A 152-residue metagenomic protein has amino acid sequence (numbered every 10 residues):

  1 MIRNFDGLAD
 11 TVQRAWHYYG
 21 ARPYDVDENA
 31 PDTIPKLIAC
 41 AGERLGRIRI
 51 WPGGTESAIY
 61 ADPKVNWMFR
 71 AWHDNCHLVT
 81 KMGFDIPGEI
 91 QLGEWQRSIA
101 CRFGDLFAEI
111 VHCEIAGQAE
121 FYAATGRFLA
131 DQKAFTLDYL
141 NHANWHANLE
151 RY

Functional and structural regions predicted by a protein language model:
M1-Y152: Anionic, Ser/Thr-rich low-complexity intrinsically disordered regions
